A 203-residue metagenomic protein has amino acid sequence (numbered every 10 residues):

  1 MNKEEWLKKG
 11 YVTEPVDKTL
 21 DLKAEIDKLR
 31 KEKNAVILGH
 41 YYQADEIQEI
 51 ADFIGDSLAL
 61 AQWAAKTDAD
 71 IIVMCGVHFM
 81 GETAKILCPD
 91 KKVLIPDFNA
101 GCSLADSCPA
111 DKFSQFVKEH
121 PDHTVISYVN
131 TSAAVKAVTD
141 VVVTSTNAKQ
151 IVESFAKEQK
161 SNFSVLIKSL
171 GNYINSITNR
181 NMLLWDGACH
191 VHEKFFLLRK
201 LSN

Functional and structural regions predicted by a protein language model:
M1-N203: Active-site loop-to-helix "anion-binding N-cap" substructures in soluble metabolic enzymes
